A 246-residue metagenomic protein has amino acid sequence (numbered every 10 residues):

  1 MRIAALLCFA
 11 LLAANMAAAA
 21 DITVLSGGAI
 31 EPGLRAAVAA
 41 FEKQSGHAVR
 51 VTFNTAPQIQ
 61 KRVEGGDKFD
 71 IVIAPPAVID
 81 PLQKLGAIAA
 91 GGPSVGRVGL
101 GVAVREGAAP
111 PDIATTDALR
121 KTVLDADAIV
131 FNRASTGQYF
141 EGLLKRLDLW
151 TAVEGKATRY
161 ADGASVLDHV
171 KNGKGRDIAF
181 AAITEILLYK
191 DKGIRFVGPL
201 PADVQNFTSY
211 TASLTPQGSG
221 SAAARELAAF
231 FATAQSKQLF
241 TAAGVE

Functional and structural regions predicted by a protein language model:
A4-N15: Bacterial N-terminal signal peptides
A20-P57, K61-D67, I73-L85, A89-V98 (+1 more regions): Exported/periplasmic ABC-transporter solute-binding proteins
